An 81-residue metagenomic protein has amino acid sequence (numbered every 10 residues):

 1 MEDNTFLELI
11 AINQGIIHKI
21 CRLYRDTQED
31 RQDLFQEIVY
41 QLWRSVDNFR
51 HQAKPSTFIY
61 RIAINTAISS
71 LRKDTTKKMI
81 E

Functional and structural regions predicted by a protein language model:
M1-E2, E29, Q36, K73 (+1 more regions): Intrinsic disorder/low-complexity signal
M1-K19, L23, Q32, W43: A short, charge-rich alpha-helical start-of-domain segment used by transcription regulators
D26-T27, Q52: Short loop-to-helix capping motifs
D33-Y40, R44, A53-N65: Structural recognition of an alpha-helix C-terminal capping motif at a helix-to-coil junction
N48-R50, I64-E81: Arg/Lys-rich amphipathic alpha helix in sigma70-family domain 2
